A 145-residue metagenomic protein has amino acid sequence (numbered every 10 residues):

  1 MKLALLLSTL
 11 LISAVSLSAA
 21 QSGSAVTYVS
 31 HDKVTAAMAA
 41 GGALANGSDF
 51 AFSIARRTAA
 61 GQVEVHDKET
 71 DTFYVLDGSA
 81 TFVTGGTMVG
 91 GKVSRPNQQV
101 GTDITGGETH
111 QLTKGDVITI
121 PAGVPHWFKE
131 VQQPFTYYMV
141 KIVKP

Functional and structural regions predicted by a protein language model:
A4-S16: Bacterial N-terminal signal peptides
A14-K68: A short, N-terminal "cap"/entry segment at the start of jelly-roll beta-barrel domains of the cupin/DSBH fold
D67-K68, T72-M88, S94-D103: Short, conserved beta-strand element in jelly-roll/cupin
D71-Y74, T109-H110, I118: His/acidic/aromatic-lined binding-pocket segments of jelly-roll/cupin-type domains and related regulatory beta-sandwich
M88-G90, P134-F135: Short, surface-exposed beta-strand-loop junctions and turns on beta-sheet-rich folds
L112-E130: Conserved metal-binding segment of the jelly-roll/cupin
Q133-P145: A short hydrophobic beta-strand segment most commonly corresponding to one strand of the jelly-roll/cupin
